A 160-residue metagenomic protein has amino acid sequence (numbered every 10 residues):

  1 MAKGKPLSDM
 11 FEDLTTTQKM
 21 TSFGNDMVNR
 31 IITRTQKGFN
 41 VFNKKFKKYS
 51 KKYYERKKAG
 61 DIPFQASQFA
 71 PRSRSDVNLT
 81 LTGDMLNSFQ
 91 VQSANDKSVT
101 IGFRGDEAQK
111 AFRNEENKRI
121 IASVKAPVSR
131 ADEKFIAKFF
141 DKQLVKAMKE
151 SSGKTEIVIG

Functional and structural regions predicted by a protein language model:
M1-G160: Short, Lys/Arg-rich flexible segments
